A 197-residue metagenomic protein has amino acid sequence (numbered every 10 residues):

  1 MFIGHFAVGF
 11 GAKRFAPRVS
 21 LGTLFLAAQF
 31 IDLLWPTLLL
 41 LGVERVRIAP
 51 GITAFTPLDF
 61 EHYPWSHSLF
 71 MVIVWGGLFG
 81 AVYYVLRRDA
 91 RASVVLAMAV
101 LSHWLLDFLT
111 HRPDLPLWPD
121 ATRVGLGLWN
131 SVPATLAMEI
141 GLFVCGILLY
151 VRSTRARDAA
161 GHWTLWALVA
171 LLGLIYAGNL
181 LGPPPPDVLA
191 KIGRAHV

Functional and structural regions predicted by a protein language model:
M1-R194: N-terminal membrane-targeting hydrophobic helices
